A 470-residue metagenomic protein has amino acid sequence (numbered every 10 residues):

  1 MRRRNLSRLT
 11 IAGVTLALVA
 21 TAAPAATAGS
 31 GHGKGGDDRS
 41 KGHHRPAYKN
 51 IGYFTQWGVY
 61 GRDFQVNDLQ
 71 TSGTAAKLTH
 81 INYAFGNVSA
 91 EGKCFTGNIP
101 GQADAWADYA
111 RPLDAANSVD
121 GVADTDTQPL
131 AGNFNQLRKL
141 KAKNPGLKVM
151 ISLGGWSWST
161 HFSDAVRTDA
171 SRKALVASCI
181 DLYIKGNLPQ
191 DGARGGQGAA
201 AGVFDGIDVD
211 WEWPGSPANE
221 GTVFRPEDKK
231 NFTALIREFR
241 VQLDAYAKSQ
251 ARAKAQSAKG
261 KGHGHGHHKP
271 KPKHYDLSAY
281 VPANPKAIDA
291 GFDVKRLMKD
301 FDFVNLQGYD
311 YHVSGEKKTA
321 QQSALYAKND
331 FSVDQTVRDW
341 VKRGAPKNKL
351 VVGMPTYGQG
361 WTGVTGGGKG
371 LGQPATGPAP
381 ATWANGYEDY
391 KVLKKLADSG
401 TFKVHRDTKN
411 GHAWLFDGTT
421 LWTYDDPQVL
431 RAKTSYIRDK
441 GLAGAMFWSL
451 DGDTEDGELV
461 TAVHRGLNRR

Functional and structural regions predicted by a protein language model:
M1-G29: Secretory targeting and sorting signals
A20, G29-N82, G86, R252-P272 (+1 more regions): N-terminal module-boundary/linker segments of secreted carbohydrate-active enzymes
T27, K395-R470: Extracellular low-complexity, Gly/Ser/Thr-rich intrinsically disordered linkers and protease-sensitive activation/hinge
H43-G192, E227: Glycan-recognition patch characteristic of GH18 chitinases/ENGases and related GlcNAc/peptidoglycan-binding proteins
I81, I151, V209, F239 (+4 more regions): Conserved, mostly hydrophobic/aromatic
G97-V119, P214-V392: Substrate-binding surface in catalytic domains of secreted glycosidases
G154-G155, Y183-P226, D310: Active-site groove signature of glycoside hydrolases
T168-I207, L235-D244, D289-D302: An active-site-proximal structural segment forming one wall of the substrate-binding cleft that immediately precedes
